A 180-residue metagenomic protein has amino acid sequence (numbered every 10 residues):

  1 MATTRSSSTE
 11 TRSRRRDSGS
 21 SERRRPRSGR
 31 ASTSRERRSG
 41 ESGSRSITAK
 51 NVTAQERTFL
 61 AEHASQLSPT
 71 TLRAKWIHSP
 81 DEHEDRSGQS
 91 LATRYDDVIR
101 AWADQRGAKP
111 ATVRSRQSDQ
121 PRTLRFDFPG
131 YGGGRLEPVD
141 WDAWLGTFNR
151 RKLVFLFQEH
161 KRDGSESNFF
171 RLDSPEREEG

Functional and structural regions predicted by a protein language model:
A2-G180: A charge-rich, low-complexity, intrinsically flexible signal that marks solvent-exposed coils, linkers, repeats
